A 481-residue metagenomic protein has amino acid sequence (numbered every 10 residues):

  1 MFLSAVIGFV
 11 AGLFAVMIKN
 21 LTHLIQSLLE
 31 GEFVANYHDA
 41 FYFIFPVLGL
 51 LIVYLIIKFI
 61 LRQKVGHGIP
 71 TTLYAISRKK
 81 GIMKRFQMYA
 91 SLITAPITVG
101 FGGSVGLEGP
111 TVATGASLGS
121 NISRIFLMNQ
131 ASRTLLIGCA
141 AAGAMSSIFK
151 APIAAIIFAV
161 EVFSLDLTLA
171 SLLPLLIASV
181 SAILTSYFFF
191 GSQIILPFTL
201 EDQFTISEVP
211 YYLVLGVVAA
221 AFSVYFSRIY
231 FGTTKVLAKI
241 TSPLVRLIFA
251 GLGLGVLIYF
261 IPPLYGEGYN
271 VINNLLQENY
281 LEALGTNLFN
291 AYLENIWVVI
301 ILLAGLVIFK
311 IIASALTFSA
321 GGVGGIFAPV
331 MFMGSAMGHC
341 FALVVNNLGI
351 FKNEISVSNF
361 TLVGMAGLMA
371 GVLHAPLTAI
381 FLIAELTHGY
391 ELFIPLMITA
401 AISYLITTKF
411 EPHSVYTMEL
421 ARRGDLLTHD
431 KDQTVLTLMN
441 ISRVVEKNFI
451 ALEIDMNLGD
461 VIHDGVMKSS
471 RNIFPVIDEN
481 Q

Functional and structural regions predicted by a protein language model:
M1-V466, R471-E479: Alpha-helical transmembrane segments and immediately membrane-proximal extracytoplasmic
